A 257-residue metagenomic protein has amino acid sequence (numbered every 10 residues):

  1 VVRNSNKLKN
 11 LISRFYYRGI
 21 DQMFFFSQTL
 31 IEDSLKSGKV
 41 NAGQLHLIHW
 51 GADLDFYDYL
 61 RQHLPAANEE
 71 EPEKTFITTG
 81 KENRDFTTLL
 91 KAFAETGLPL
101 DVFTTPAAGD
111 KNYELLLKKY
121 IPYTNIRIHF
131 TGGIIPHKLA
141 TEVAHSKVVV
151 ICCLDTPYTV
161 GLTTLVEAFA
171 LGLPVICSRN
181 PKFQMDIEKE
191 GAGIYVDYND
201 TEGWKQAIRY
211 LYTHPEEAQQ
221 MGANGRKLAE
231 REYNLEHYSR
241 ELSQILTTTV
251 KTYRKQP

Functional and structural regions predicted by a protein language model:
R3-M23: Membrane-proximal helix-turn-helix segments that form the acceptor-binding/catalytic region of lipid-linked
D21-L45, A52-Y57: A short, active-site helix/loop in glycosyltransferases that binds the activated sugar's phosphate group
L35, A52-P72, T87: Acidic anion/phosphate-binding donor-loop and adjacent secondary structure in glycosyltransferase catalytic cores
A67-R84, L89-D101: Conserved donor-binding/catalytic core segment of Leloir-type glycosyltransferases
T104, N112-V143: Nucleotide-activated donor-binding/catalytic signature segment of Leloir-type glycosyltransferases, i.e., the conserved
V143-Y158, L173: Acidic donor-binding loop of glycosyltransferase active sites
K189-T201, Y210-E216: Conserved acidic donor-binding segment of nucleotide-sugar-dependent glycosyltransferases
G203-Q206, Y210, E217-R231, Y238-Q244: A short, well-ordered alpha-helix in the C-terminal region of glycosyltransferases
